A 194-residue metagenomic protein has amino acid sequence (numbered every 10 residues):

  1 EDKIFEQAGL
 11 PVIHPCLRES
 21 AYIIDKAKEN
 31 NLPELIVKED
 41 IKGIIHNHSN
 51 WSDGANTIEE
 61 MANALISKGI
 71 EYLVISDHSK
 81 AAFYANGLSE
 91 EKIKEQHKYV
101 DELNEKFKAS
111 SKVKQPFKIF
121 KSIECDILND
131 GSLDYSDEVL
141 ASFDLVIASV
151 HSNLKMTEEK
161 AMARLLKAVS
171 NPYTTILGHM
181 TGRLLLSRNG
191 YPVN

Functional and structural regions predicted by a protein language model:
E1-V37: Acidic, metal-coordinating catalytic segment for phosphate/diphosphate chemistry, firing primarily on the Nudix
Q7, P11, K68, L103 (+1 more regions): Change "in soluble alpha/beta enzymes" to "in soluble alpha/beta proteins
I23-L128, N153-L154, I176, M180-N194: An N-terminally biased module of ancient metal coordination in phosphate/nucleic-acid-related enzymes
I66-S67, Y135-S142, K167-Y173: Acidic (Asp/Glu)-rich catalytic clusters
I93-H97, L133-I147: Short, electropositive alpha-helical surface patch
N129-L140, L165-L166, R188-V193: Distinct, well-ordered alpha-helical segments
M156, K160-N171, T175-T181: C-terminal, non-catalytic macromolecule-binding modules
